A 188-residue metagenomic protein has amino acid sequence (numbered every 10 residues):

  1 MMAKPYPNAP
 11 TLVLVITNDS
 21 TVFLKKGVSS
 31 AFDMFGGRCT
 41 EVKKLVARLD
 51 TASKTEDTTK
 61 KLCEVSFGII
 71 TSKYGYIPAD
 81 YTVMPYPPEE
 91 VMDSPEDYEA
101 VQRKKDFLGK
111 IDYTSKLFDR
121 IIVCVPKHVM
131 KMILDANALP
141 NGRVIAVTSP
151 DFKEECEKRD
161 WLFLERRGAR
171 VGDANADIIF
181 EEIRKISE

Functional and structural regions predicted by a protein language model:
M1-E188: Peripheral peptide segments
